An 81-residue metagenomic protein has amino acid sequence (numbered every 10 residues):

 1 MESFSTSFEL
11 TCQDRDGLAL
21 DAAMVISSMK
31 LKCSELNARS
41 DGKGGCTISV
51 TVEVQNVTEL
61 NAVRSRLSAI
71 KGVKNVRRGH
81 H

Functional and structural regions predicted by a protein language model:
M1-H81: A conserved regulatory-domain signal marking ACT and ACT-like small-molecule sensing domains and adjacent regulatory
